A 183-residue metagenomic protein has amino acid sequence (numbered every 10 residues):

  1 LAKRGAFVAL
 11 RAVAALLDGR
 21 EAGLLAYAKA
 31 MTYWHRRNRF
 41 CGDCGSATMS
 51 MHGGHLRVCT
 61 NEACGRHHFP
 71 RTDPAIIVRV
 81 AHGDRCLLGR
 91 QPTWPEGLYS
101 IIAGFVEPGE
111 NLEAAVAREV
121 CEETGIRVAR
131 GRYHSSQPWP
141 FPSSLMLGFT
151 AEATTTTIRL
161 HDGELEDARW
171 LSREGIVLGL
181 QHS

Functional and structural regions predicted by a protein language model:
L1-L17, V106-S183: Unchanged
A2-D43: A gly/proline- and charged-residue-enriched helix-loop-helix capping module
Y27-R79: Cys/His-rich short segments
Y33, T48, W94, E107-P108 (+1 more regions): Glycine-/small-residue-rich active-site loops that bind phosphorylated ligands and cofactors
A47-S50, G83, E123-R127: Secondary-structure boundary elements
H52-G53, T72-D73, S100, S143-S144 (+1 more regions): Short glycine/proline-enriched turns and hinge-like loops at secondary-structure junctions
G53, Q91, Q181: Surface loops and adjacent helix of pleckstrin homology
L56-I101, F105, R127-V128, R132 (+1 more regions): N-terminal strand-loop-strand
